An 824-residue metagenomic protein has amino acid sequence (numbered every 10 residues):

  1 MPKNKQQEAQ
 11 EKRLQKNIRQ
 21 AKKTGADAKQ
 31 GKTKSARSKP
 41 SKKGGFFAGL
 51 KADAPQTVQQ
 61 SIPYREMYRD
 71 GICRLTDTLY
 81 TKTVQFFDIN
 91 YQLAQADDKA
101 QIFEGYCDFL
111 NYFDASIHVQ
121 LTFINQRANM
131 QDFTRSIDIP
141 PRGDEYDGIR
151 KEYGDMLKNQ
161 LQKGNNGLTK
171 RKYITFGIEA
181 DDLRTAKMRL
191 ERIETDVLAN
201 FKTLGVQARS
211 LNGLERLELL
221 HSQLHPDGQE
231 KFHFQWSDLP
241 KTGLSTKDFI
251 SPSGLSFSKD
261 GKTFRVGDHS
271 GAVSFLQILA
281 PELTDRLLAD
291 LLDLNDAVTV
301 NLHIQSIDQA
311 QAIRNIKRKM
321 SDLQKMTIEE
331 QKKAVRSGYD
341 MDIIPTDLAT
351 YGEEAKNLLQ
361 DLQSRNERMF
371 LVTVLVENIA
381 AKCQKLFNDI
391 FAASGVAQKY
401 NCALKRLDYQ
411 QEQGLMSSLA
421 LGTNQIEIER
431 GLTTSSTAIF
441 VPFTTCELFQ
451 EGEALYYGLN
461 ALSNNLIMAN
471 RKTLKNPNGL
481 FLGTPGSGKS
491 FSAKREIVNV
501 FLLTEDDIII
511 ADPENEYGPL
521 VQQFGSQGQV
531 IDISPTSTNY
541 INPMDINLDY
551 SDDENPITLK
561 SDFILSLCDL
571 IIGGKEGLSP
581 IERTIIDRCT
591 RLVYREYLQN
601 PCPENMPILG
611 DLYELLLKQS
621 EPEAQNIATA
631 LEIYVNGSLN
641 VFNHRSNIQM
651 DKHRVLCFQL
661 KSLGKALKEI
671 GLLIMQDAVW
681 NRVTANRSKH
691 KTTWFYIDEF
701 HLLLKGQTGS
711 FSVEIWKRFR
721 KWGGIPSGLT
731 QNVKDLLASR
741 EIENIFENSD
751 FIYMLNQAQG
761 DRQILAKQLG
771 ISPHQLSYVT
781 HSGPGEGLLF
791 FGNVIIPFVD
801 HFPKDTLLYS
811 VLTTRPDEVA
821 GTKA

Functional and structural regions predicted by a protein language model:
P2-F443: Extended, folded cores of ATP/NTP-driven motor/assembly subunits in large transport and secretion machines
I89-N90, A96-A115, Q126, D290-L292 (+10 more regions): P-loop NTPase motor domains
F481: Hydrophobic anchor at the beta1->P-loop junction of P-loop NTPases
K489: Conserved lysine of the Walker
S492: Hydrophobic positions on the alpha1 helix immediately C-terminal to the Walker A/P-loop
N499-I509, G528: Post-Walker A helix-loop "phosphate-sensing" segment adjacent to the P-loop in P-loop NTPases
G525-I531, E741-M754: A short helix-turn-beta junction within AAA+ P-loop NTPase domains corresponding to the substrate/partner-engaging
L769-K823: Conserved P-loop NTPase
